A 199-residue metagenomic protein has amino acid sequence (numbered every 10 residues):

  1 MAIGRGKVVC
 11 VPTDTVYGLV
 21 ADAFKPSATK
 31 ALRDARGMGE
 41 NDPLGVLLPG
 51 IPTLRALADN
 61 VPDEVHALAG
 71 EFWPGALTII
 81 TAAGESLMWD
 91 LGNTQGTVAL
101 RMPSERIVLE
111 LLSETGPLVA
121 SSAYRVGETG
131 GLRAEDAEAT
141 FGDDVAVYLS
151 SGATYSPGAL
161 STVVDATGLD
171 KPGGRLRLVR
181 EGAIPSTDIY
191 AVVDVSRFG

Functional and structural regions predicted by a protein language model:
M1-G199: Active-site-adjacent structural elements in enzyme catalytic cores
